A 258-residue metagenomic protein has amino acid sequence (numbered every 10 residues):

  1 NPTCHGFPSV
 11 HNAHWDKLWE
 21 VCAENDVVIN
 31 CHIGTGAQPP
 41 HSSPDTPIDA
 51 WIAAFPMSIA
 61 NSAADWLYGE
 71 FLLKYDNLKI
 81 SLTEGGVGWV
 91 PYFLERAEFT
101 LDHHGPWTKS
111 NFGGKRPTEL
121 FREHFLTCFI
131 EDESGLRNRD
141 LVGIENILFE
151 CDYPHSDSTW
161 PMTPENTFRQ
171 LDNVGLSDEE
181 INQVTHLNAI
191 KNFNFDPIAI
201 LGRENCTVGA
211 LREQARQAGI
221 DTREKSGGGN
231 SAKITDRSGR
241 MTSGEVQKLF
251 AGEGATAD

Functional and structural regions predicted by a protein language model:
N1-L120, E133-E145: Histidine/acidic residue-rich metal-binding segments in metalloenzymes
G69-E70, L78, G88-W89, W107 (+3 more regions): Mid-to-C-terminal alpha-helical segments outside catalytic/metal-binding sites
L120, H124-L126: Aromatic- and acid-rich polysaccharide-binding/catalytic face of secreted or lumenal carbohydrate-active enzymes
D152: Active-site glycine-centered loops adjacent to acidic/histidine catalytic or metal-binding residues that shape
